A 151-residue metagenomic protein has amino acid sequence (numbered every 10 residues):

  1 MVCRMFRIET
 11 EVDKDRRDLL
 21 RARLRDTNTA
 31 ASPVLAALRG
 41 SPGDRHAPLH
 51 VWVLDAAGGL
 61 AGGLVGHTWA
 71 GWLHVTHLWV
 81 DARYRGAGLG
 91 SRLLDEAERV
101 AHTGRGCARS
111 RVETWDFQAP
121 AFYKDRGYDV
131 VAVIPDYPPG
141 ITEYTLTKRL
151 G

Functional and structural regions predicted by a protein language model:
M1-D18, G151: Conserved N-terminal entry element of GNAT/NAT acetyltransferase domains
L20, Y123, Y128: Conserved active-site tyrosine of GNAT-family acetyltransferases
R21-A57: Active-site rim helix/loop that mediates acceptor-substrate recognition in acyltransferases
D55-A56, L64-W72: A conserved beta-strand-loop-helix scaffold within acyl/acetyltransferase catalytic domains
G71-A82, Y144: Conserved acetyl-CoA binding element of GNAT-fold acetyltransferases
G86-R99, D125: Conserved acetyl-CoA-binding loop-helix of GNAT-fold acetyltransferases
A101-W115: Conserved GNAT acetyl-CoA-binding A-motif
R111-E113, D129-T147: Conserved catalytic-core motifs of GNAT/GCN5-like acyltransferases
